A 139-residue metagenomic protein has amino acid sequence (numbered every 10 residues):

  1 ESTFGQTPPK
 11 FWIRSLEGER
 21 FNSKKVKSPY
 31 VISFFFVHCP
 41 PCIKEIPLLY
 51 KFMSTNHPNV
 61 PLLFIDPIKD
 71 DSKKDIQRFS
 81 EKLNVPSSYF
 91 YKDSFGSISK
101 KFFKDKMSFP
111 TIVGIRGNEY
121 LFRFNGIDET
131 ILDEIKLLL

Functional and structural regions predicted by a protein language model:
E1-S23: N-terminal "domain-start" segment that seeds a small globular fold
T7, S28, M107-F109: Short, small/polar residue-rich loop motifs at catalytic or cofactor-binding pockets
F21-I43, L49: Short active-site neighborhood of thiol/selenol oxidoreductases, capturing the structured segment around
V31-I32, L62, I112: Hydrophobic beta-strand anchors of alpha/beta hydrolase catalytic cores
I43-L83, G96-K100: Structural microenvironment flanking redox-active thiols in thiol-disulfide oxidoreductases
T55, F109-L139: Thiol-/selenol-based redox modules, centered on thioredoxin-like and closely related oxidoreductase domains
S80-T111: Short, internal strand/loop/helix patches that form the active-site neighborhood or redox-interaction surface
